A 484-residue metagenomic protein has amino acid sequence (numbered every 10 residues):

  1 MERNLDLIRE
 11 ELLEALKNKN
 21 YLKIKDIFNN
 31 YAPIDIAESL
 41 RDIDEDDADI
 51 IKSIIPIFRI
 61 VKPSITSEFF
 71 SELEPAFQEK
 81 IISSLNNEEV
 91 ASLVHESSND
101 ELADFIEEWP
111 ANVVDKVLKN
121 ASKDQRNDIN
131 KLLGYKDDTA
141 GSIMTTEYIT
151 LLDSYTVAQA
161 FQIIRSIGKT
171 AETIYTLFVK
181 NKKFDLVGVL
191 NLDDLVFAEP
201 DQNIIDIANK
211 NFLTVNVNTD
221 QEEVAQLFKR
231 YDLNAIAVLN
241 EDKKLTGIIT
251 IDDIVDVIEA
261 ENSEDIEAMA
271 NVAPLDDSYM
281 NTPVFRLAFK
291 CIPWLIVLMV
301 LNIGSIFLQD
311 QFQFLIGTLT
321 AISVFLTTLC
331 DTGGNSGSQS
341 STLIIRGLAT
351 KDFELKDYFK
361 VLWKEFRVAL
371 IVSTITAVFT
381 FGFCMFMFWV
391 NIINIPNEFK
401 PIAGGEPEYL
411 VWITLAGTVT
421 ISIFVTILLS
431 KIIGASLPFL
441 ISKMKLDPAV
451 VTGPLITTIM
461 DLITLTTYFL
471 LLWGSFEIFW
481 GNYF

Functional and structural regions predicted by a protein language model:
M1-A273: Hydrophobic packing positions in regular secondary-structure scaffolds
N127, D253-L287, S336-W363, N482-Y483: Non-transmembrane, extramembrane segments of multi-pass ion/lipid transporters
N281-K290, E354-A369, I413, G417 (+1 more regions): Membrane-interface segments at loop-to-transmembrane junctions
T282-A349: Core alpha-helical transmembrane segments of integral membrane proteins
W294-N302, F325, L329, G333 (+13 more regions): Alpha-helical transmembrane segments in multi-pass membrane proteins
L298-L315, V378-E398: Juxtamembrane "helix exit" motif at the C-terminal ends of alpha-helical transmembrane segments in multi-pass membrane
Q311-F325, N394, E408-T418, N482-F484: Membrane-water interface of transmembrane alpha-helices in multipass transporters/channels
L428-F484: Hydrophobic alpha-helical transmembrane segments of membrane transport and translocation systems, primarily multi-pass
